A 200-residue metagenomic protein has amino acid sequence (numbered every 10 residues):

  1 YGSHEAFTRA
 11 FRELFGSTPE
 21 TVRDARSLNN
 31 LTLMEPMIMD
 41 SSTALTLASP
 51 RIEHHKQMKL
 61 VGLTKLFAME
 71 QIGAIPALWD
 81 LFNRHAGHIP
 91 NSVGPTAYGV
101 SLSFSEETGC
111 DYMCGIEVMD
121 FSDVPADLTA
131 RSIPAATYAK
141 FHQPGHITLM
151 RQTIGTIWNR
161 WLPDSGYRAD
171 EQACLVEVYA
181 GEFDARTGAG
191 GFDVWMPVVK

Functional and structural regions predicted by a protein language model:
G2-K200: A solvent-exposed interaction/effector surface
